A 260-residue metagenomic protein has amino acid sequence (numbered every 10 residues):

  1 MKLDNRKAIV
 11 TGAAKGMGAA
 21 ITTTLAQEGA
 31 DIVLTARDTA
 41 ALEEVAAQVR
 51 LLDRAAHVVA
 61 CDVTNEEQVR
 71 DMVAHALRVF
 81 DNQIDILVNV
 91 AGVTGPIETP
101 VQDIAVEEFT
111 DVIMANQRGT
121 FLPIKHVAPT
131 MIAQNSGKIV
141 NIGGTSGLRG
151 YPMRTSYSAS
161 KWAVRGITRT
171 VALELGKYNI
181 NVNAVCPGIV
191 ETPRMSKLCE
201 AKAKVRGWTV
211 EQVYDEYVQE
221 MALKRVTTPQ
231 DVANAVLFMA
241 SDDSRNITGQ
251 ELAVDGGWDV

Functional and structural regions predicted by a protein language model:
K2, F121-I124, S136, L223-V254 (+1 more regions): C-terminal substrate-recognition "lid" of short-chain dehydrogenase/reductases
G12-K15: Conserved glycine-rich cofactor-binding loop
T39, A60-M72, V106: The beta1-alpha1 cofactor-binding region of Rossmann-like NAD(H)/NADP(H)-dependent oxidoreductases
I97-V101, A105-T110, I139, Y217: Substrate-binding pocket helix/loop in short-chain dehydrogenase/reductase
I124, S160, T168: Active-site helix of classical SDR
G144: Residue(s) in the substrate-gating loop at a strand-loop-helix junction that position the organic substrate next
G176, N181, I247-G249: Short, small/polar-rich loop/turn modules that mediate ligand/substrate recognition or access, typified
